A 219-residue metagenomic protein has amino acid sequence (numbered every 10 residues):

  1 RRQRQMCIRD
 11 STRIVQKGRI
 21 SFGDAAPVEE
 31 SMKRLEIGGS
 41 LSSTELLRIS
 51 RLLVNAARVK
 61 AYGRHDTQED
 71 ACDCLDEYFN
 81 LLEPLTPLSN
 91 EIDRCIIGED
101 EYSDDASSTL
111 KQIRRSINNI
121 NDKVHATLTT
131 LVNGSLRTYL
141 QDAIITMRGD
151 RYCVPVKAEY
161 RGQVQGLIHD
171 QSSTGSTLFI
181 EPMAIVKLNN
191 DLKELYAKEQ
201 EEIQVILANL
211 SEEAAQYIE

Functional and structural regions predicted by a protein language model:
R1-Q5, R9-T109, I113: Conserved amphipathic alpha-helical "coupling/scaffold" segments that transmit conformational changes between domains
A57, R114, N118-N121, H125 (+4 more regions): Alpha-helical coiled-coil heptad-repeat register
R64-T67, A71, L128, V132-S135 (+2 more regions): Coiled-coil heptad-register positions
P84-D100, N189-A208: Extended, charged coiled-coil "arm/hinge" scaffolds of SMC/Rad50-like chromosome-maintenance ATPases and other large
E101-S116, E201-E219: Charged, surface-exposed helical/loop "interaction arms" that form contiguous linear patches used for dimerization
K111-Y160: Extended, Lys/Arg-enriched charged tracts that mediate electrostatic binding to polyanionic substrates
H125, L131-T138, T146, T174-V186 (+2 more regions): N-terminal accessory segments that target, anchor, or regulate ATP-driven/P-loop NTPase machines and associated
I144, R148-F179, N189: SMC-family hinge/dimerization module
